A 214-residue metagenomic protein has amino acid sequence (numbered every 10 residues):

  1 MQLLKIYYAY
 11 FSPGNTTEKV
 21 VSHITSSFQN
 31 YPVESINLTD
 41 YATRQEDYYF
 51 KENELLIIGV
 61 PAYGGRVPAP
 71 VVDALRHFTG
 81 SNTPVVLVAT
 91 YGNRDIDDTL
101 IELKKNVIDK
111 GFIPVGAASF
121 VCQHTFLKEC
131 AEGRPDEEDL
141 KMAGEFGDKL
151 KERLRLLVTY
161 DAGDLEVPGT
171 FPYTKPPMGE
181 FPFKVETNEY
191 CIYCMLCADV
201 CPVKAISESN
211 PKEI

Functional and structural regions predicted by a protein language model:
Q2-D40, E46-E180: FMN-binding flavodoxin-like domain, especially the glycine-rich phosphate-binding loop
T16, K184-K204, E213-I214: Cysteine-centered iron-sulfur cluster-binding motifs in ferredoxin-type domains/subunits of redox enzymes
E208-S209: Short beta-strand "wing" residues that participate in macromolecule-binding interfaces
